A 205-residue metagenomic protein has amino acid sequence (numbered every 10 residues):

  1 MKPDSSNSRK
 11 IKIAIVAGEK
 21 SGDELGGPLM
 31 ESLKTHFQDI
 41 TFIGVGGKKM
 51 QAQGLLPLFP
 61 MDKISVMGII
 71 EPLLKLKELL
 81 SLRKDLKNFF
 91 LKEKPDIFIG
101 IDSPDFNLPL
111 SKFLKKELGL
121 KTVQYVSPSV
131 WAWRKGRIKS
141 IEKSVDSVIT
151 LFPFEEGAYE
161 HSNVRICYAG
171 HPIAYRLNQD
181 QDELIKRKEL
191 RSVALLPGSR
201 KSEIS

Functional and structural regions predicted by a protein language model:
M1-I11, K188-E189: Extreme N-terminus of proteins, especially the signal/transit-peptide cleavage junction and the first residues
I11-K186, V193-S205: Active-site and donor-binding regions of nucleotide-sugar-utilizing enzymes
